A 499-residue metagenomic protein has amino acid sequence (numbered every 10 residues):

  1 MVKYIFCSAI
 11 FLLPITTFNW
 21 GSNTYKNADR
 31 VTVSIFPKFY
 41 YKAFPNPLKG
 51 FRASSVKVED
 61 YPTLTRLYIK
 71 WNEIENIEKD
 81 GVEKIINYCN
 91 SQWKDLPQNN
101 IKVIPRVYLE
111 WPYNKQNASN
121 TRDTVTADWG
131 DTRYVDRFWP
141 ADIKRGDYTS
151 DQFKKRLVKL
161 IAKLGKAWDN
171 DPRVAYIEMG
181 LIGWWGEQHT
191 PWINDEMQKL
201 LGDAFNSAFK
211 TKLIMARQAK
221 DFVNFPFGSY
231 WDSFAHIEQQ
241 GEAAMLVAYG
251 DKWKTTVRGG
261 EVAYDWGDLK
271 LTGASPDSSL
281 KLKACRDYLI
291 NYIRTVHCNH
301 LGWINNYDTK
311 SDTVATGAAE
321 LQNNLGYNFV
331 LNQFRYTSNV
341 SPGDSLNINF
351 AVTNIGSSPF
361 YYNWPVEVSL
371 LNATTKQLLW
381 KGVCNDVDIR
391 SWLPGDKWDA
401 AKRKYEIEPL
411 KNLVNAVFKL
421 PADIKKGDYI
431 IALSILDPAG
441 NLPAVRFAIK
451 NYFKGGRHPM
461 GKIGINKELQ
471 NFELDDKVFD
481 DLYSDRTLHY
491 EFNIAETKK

Functional and structural regions predicted by a protein language model:
M1-Y4: Positively charged n-region of N-terminal signal peptides that target proteins for export
A9-A28: Bacterial Sec-dependent signal peptides at the C-terminal "C-region" and cleavage site
Y25-Y148, E238, M245, R258-V314: N-terminal substrate-binding region of glycoside hydrolase catalytic domains
T65, L164, I177, F205 (+2 more regions): Conserved, mostly hydrophobic/aromatic
I74-E75, W111-N117, G183-Q188, F222-F225 (+1 more regions): Short catalytic/ligand-binding loop motif for oxyanion handling, primarily in non-cytosolic enzymes, centered on
C89-Q98, V125-Y176, M197-A204, A208: An active-site-proximal structural segment forming one wall of the substrate-binding cleft that immediately precedes
L181-A208, M215-Y264: Substrate-binding cleft/loops of secretory-pathway carbohydrate-active enzymes
N323-K499: Extracellular/luminal regions of secreted and cell-surface proteins that mediate adhesion/ECM remodeling
